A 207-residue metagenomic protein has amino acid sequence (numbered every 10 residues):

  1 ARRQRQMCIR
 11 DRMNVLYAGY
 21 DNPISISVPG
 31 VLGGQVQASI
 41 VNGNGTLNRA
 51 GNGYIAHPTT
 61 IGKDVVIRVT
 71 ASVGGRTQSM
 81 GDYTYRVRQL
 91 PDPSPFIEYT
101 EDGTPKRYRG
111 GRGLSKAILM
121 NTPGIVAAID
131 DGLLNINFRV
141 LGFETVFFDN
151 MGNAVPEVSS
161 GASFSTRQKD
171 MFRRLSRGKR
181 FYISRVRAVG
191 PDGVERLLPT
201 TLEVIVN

Functional and structural regions predicted by a protein language model:
A1-I9: Single conserved hydrophobic/aromatic residue that forms the stacking wall/gate of nucleotide- or nucleobase-binding
R3, G62-G75, G81, G178-P191: Short, aromatic- and glycine-rich surface loops/edge beta-strands on solvent-exposed regions
R10-Y17, T84-R112: Low-complexity, Pro/Ser/Thr- and charge-rich linker/hinge segments at domain boundaries
Y20-I24: Structural beta-strand segments of beta-rich domains
V28-N44, N137-E157: Change to "...patches in solvent-exposed regions of secreted, membrane-anchored, or virion-exposed structural
V41-N52, M151-F172: Low-complexity "stalk/linker" and mucin-like segments enriched in Ser/Thr/Pro/Ala/Gly
G53-I61, D170-L175: Extracellular/luminal low-complexity segments enriched in Ser/Thr/Pro
G75-L90, V194-V204: Edge beta-strands of extracellular beta-sandwich domains
